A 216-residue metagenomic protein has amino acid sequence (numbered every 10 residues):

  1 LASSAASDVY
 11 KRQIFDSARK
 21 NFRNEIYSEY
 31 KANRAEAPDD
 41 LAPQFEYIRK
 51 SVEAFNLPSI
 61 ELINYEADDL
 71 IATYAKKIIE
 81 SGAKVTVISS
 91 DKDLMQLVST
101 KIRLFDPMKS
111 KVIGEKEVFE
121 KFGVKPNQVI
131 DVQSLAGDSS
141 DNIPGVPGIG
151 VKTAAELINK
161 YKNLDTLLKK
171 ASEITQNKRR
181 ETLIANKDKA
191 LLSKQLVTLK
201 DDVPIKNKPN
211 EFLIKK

Functional and structural regions predicted by a protein language model:
L1-A6, Y10: Single conserved hydrophobic/aromatic residue that forms the stacking wall/gate of nucleotide- or nucleobase-binding
S3-S4, F15, F55: Aromatic-residue hotspot detector
R12-D16, D106: Short internal beta-strands
F15-K20, A190: Short glycine-enriched loops at secondary-structure junctions
R19-R23, D93-Q96: Short, active-site-adjacent cap segments at secondary-structure transitions
N24-Y30: Glycine-rich loop at the start of a catalytic domain that most often binds anionic cofactors/ligands
A32-N207: Extended two-metal-dependent nuclease catalytic cores across DNA- and RNA-processing enzymes
F212-K216: Amphipathic alpha-helical/coiled-coil segments positioned at domain termini
